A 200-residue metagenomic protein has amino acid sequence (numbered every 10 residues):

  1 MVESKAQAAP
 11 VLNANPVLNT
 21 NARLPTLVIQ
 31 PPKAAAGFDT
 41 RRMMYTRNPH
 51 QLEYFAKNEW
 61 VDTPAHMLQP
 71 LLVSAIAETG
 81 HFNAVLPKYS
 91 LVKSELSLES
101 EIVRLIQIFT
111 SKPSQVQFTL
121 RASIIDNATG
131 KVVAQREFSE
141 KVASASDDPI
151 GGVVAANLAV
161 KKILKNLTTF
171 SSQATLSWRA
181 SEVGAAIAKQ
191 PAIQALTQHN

Functional and structural regions predicted by a protein language model:
M1-A65, A174-N200: A structural "domain/chain start" motif
M1-L12, T79-T129, A145, T197-H199: Surface-exposed short loop/turn segments
T26-P31, M44, S97-I102, Q117-S123 (+1 more regions): Soluble periplasmic/extracytoplasmic beta-strand elements of cell-envelope proteins
L52-E59, A128-T169: Short secondary-structure boundary motifs at beta->alpha junctions and helix caps
T79, N83, L167-F170, A174 (+1 more regions): Solvent-exposed amphipathic alpha-helical surface segments
